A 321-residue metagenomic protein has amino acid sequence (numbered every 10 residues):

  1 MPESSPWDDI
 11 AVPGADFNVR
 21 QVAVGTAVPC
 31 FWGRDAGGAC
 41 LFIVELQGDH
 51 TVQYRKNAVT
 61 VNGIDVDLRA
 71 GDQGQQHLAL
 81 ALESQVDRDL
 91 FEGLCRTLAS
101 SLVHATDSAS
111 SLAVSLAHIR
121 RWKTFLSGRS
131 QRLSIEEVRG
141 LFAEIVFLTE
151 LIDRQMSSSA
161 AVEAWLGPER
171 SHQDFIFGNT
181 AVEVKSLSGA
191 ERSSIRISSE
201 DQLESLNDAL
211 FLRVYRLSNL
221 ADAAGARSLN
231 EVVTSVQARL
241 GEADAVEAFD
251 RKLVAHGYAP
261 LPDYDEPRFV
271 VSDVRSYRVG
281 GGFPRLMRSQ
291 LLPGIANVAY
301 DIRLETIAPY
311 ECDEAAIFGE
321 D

Functional and structural regions predicted by a protein language model:
M1-R170, L187-D321: Nucleic-acid endonuclease domains
L151, F175-S188: Conserved catalytic cores of phosphodiester-cleaving nucleases, focusing on short active-site segments
